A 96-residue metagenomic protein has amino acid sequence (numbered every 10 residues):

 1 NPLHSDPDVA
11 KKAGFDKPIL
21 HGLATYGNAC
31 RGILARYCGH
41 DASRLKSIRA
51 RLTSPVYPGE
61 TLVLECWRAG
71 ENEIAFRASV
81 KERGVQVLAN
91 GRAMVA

Functional and structural regions predicted by a protein language model:
N1-L20, L34: Catalytic strand-loop segment that frames the active site of acyl-thioester-processing enzymes
V9-A13, C38-A42, K46, R83: Homeobox/homeodomain signature
T25-R68: Hydrophobic beta-strand-centered segment that forms part of the acyl-chain substrate-binding groove
P58-G59, V63-A96: HotDog/MaoC-like acyl-thioester-processing domains
